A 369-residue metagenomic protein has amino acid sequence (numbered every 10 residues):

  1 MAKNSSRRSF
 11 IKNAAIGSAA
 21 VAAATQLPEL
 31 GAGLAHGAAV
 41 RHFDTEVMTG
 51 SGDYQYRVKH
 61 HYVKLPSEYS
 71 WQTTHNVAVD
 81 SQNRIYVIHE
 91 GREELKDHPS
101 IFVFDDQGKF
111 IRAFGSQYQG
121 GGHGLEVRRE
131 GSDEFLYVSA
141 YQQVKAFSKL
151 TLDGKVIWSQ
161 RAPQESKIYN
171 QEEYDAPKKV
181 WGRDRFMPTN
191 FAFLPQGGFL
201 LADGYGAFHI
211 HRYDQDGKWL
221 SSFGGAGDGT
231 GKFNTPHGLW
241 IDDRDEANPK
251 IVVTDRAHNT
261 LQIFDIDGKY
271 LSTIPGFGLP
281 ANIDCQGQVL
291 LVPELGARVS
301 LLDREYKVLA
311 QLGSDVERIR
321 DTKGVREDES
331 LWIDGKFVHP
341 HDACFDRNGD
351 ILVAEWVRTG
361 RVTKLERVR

Functional and structural regions predicted by a protein language model:
M1-S18: N-terminal secretory signal peptides and thylakoid transit peptides that target proteins across membranes
K12-N13, G17, G31, G154 (+1 more regions): Intrinsically disordered, low-complexity segments enriched in polar/charged small residues
A20-A24: Hydrophobic h-region of N-terminal signal peptides that target proteins for export in Gram-negative bacteria
P28-A38: Signal peptide processing junction and immediate N-terminal pro/mature segment of secreted/exported proteins
H36-R369: Eukaryotic scaffold repeat domains enriched in small/polar residues
